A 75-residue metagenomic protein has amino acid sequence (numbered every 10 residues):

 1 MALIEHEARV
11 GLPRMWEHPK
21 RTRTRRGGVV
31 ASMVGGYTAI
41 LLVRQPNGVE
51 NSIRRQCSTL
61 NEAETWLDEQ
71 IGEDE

Functional and structural regions predicted by a protein language model:
M1-I4, P46, T65, Q70-E75: Short intrinsically disordered terminal tails
M1-I40: Short N-terminal "domain-start" leader segments that mark the transition from disordered tails or signal peptides into
R23, P46-E50: Short, solvent-exposed loop/turn segments that connect beta-strands within catalytic domains and beta-strand-rich
R25-G27, E62, D74: Intrinsically disordered, low-complexity repeat segments enriched in small/polar residues
I40-P46: A generic structural motif
V49-E62: A short, exposed loop/beta-hairpin motif centered on an aromatic-Gly-Thr core
